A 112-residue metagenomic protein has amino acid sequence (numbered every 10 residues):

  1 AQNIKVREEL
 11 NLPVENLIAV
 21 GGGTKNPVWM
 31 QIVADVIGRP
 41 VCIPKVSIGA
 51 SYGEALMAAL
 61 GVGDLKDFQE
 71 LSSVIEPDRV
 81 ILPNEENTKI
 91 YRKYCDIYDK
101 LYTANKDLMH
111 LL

Functional and structural regions predicted by a protein language model:
A1-L112: Glycine/Thr-rich phosphate-binding loops that ligate phosphate moieties of nucleotide and other phosphorylated ligands
